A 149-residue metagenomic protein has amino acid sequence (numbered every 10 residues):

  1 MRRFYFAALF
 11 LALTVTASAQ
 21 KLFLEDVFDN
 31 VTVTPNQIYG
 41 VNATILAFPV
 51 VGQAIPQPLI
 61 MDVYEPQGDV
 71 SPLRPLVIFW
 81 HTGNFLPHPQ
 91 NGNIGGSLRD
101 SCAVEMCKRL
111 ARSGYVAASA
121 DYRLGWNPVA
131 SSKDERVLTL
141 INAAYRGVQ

Functional and structural regions predicted by a protein language model:
M1-L22: Bacterial Sec-dependent N-terminal signal peptides
Q20-P72: N-terminal cap/lid segment of alpha/beta-hydrolase-fold proteins
P49-P56, P87-P89, N93-L98: Surface-exposed strand-loop-strand hairpins of Gram-negative outer-membrane beta-barrel proteins
P72-G83: Short beta-strand element of the alpha/beta-hydrolase
G83, V116, D121-P128: Short beta-to-alpha linker loops that shape the active-site pocket of alpha/beta-hydrolase fold enzymes
G92-S119: Short amphipathic alpha-helix adjacent to the substrate-entry channel of hydrolases
S132-Q149: Alpha/beta-hydrolase active-site loop
